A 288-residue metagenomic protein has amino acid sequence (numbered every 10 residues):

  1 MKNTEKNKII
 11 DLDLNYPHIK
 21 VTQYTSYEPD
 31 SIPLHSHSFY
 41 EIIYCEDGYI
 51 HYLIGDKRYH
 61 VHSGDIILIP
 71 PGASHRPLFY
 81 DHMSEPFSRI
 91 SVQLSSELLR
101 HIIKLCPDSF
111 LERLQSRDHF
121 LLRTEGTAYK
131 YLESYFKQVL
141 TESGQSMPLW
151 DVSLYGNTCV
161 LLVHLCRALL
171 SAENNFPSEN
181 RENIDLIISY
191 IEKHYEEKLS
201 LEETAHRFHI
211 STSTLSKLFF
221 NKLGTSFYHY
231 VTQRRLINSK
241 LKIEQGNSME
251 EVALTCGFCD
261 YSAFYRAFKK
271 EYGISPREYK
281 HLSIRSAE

Functional and structural regions predicted by a protein language model:
M1-I66, A73, D108-L111, H119-F120 (+2 more regions): Generic protein-terminus/edge-of-domain signal
K2-T25, A73-T141, V163-S171: A hydrophobic/aromatic-rich effector-binding and dimerization subdomain of bacterial HTH-type transcriptional regulators
G64, T214-F219, A263-F264, F268: Short hydrophobic/aromatic patch on the recognition helix
T127-K130, S143-V160: All-alpha amphipathic helical-bundle segments outside canonical DNA-binding/catalytic cores that form hydrophobic
A128-Y131, E179-I187, T232-R235: N-terminal positioning helix adjacent to the helix-turn-helix/winged-helix DNA-binding module
Q138-L149, L162-N174, L186-S200, F219-L223 (+3 more regions): Basic, amphipathic alpha-helical hairpins
S189, K193, K198, E202 (+3 more regions): Terminal helix-turn-helix DNA-binding modules in bacterial transcription factors
R266-E288: …primarily DNA-binding HTH/wHTH and HhH modules…
